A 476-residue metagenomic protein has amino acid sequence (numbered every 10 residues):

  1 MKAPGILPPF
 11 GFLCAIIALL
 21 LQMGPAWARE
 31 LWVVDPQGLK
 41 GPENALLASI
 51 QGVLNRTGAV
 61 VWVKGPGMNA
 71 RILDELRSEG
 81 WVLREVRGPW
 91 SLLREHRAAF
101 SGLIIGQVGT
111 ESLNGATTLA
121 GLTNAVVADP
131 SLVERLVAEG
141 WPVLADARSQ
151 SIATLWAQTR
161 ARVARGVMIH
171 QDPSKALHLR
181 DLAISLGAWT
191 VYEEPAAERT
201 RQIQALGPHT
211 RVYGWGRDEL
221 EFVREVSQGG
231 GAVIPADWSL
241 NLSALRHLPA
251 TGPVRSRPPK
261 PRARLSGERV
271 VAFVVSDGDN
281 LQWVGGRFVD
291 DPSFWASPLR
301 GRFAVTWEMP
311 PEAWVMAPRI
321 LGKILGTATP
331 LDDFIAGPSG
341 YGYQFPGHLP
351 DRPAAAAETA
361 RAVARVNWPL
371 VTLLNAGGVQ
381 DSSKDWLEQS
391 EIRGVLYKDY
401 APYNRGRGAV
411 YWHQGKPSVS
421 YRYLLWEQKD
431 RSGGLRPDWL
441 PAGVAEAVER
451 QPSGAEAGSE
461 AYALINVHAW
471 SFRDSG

Functional and structural regions predicted by a protein language model:
M1-L13: Bacterial N-terminal signal peptides that target proteins for export
G11-Q22: Bacterial N-terminal signal peptides
W27-P249: Preference for solvent-exposed, low-hydrophobicity sequence contexts
L31-L47, V60-E75, R84-R97, L281-G286 (+6 more regions): Acidic-and-aromatic substrate-binding clefts and catalytic sites of carbohydrate-active enzymes
Q204-T210, G214, V271, S276-G286 (+3 more regions): Catalytic grooves of carbohydrate-active enzymes
L240-L325: Active-site beta->alpha N-cap acidic-glycine motif
R264-G267, L299-R300, T327-P330, R365 (+2 more regions): Extracellular/periplasmic catalytic domains that process cell-envelope and extracellular macromolecules
F303, E308-P369: Substrate-binding cleft of extracellular glycoside hydrolase catalytic domains
